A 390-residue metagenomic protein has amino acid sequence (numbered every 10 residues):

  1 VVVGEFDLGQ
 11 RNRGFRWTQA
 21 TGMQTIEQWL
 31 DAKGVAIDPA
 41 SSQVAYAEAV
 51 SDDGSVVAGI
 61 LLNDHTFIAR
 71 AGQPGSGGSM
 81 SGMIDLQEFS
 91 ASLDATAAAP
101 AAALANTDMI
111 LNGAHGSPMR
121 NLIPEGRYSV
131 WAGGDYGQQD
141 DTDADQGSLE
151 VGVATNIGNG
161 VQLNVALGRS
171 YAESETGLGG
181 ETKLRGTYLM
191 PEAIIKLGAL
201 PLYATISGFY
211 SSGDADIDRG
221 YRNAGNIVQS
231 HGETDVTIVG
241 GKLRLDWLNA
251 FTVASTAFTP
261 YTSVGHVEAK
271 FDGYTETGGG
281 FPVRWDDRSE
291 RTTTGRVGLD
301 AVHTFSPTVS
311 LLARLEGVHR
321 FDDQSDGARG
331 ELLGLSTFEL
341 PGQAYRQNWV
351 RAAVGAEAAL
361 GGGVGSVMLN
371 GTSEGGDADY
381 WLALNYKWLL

Functional and structural regions predicted by a protein language model:
V1-I84, L384: Conserved "turn/edge" positions that cap or connect secondary-structure elements within repeat/scaffolded domains
D7, S263-G265, R314-V318: Histidine- and/or cysteine-centered catalytic micro-motif in compact active-site loops
Q19, G158, G198-L200, A250-A254 (+4 more regions): Short strand-coil-strand connectors
L86-V253, A257-F258, V367-K387: Outer membrane beta-barrel translocator domains of Type V secretion systems
L163, M190, F281-L390: Outer membrane beta-barrel transmembrane domains
E173-T182, D214-D235, E268-R291, H319-N348: Solvent-exposed, glycine/polar-rich loop segments of beta-barrel outer-membrane systems
T256-A257, Y261-V267: Internal active-site segments that recognize and position negatively charged phosphoryl groups and nucleotide moieties
